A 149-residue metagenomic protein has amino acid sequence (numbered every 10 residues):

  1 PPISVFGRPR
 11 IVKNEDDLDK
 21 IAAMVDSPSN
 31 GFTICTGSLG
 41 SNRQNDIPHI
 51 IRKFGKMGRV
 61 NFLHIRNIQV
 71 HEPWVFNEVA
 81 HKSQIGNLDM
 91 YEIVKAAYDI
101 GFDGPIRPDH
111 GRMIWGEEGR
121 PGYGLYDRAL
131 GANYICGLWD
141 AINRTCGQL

Functional and structural regions predicted by a protein language model:
I3-L149: Histidine-acidic metal/acid-base catalytic patches
